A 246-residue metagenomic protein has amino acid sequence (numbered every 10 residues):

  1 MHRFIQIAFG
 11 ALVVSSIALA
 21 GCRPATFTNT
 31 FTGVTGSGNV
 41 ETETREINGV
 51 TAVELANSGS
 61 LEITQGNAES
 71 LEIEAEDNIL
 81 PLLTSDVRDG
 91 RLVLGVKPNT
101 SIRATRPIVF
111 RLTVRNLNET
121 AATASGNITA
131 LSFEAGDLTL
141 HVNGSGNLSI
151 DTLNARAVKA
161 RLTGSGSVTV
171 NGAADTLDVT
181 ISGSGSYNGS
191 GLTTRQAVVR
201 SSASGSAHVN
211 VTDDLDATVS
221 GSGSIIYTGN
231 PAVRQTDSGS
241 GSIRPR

Functional and structural regions predicted by a protein language model:
M1-R246: Intrinsically disordered, low-complexity terminal regions
